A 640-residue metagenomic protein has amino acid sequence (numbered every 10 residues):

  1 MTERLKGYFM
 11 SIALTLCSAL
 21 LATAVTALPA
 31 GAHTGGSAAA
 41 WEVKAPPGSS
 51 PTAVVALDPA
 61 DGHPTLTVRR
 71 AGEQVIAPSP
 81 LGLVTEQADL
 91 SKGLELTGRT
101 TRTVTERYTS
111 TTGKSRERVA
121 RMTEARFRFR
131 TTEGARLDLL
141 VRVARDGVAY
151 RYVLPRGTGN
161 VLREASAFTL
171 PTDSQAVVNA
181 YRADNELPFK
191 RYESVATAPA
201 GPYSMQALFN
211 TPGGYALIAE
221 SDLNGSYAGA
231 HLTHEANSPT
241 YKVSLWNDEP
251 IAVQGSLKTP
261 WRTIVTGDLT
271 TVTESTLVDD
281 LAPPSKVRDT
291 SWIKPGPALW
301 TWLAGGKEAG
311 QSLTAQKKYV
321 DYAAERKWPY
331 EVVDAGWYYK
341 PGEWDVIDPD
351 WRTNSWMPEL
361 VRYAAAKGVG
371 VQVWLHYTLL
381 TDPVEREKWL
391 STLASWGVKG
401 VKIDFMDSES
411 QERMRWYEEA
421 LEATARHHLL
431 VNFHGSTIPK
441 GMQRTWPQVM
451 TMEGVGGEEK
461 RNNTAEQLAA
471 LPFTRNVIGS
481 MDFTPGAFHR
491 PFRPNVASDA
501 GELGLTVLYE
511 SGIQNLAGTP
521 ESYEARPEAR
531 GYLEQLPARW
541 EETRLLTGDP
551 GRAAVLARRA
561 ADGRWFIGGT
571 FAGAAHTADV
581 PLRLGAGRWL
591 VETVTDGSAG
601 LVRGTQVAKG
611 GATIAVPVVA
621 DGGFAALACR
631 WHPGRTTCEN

Functional and structural regions predicted by a protein language model:
M1-H33: Secretory targeting and sorting signals
G36-D280, G600: N-terminal accessory beta-strand-rich subdomains and adjacent acidic, glycine-rich linkers that precede catalytic cores
R69, A575-A599: Beta-strand-rich binding/interaction modules
Q254-Y330: An acidic-aromatic substrate-binding cleft motif
A335-S498: Aromatic- and carboxylate-enriched substrate-binding clefts and catalytic-loop regions of carbohydrate-active enzymes
A500, G504-L546: Catalytic cores of secreted or luminal carbohydrate-active enzymes
D549-A586, F624-L627: Carbohydrate-binding surface patches
Q606-N640: C-terminal beta-strand-rich structural cap/linker in extracellular carbohydrate-active enzymes
